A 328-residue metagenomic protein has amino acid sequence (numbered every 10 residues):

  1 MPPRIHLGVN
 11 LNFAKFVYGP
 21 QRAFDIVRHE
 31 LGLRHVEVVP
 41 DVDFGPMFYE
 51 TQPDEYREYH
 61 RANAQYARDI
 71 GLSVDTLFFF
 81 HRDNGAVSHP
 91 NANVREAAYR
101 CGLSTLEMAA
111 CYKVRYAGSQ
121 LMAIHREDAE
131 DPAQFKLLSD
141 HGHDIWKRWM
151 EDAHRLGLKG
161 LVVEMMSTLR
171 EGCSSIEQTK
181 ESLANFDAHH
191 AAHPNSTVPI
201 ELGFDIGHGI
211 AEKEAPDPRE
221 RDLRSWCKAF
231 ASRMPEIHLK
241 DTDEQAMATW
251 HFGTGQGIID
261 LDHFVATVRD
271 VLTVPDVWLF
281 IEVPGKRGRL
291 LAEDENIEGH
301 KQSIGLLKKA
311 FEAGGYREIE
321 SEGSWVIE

Functional and structural regions predicted by a protein language model:
M1-F13, V17-R34, R68, E96 (+2 more regions): Histidine-acidic metal/acid-base catalytic patches
N10-N12, V27-R57: N-terminal substrate-binding region of glycoside hydrolase catalytic domains
F13-K15, P40-F44, F80-D83, L121-H125 (+4 more regions): Active-site-proximal loop/turn and secondary-structure-junction residues that shape catalytic pockets, frequently
V36-V38, V74-F79, V114-M122, G160-E164 (+1 more regions): Short beta-strand segments at enzyme active-site cores
F44-R57, F80-R100, A123-L138, A248-G253 (+1 more regions): Surface-exposed, active-site-proximal loop segments in enzymatic domains
F48-Q65, D69-V74, F135-L137, K159: Short acidic, glycine/proline-enriched helix-loop-strand junctions
E55-G71, G142-A153, S225-A229, H263 (+1 more regions): Catalytic-core regions built around general acid/base machinery
D69, G85-E201: Active-site acidic/histidine proton-transfer and metal-coordination neighborhood in alpha/beta enzyme cores
